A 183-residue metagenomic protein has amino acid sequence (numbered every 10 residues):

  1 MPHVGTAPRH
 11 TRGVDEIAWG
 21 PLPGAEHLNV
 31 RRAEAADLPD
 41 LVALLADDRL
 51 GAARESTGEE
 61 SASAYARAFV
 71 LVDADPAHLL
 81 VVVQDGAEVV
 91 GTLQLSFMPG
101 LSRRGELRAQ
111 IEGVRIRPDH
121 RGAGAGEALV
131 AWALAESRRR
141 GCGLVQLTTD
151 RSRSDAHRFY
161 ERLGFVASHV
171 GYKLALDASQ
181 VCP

Functional and structural regions predicted by a protein language model:
N29-A43: A short beta-loop-alpha structural element at the N-terminal edge of CoA-dependent acyl/N-acetyltransferase catalytic
A46-A68: Conserved GNAT-fold acetyl-CoA-binding loop/helix
V70-V81, Q110: A short helix-loop-beta-strand connector motif used in the catalytic cores of GNAT acetyltransferases and, in some
V82, E88-F97, Q110, R115: Conserved beta-strand in the GNAT
G100-I111, R121, S168: A conserved beta-turn-beta hairpin within the catalytic core of GNAT-like acetyltransferases that forms part
G113-I116, G122-A135, R162: Conserved acetyl-CoA-binding loop-helix of GNAT-fold acetyltransferases
R121, Q146-A156, K173-A175: Conserved beta-strand-loop-alpha-helix junction that forms the acyl-donor binding cleft
S137-T149: Conserved GNAT acetyl-CoA-binding A-motif
